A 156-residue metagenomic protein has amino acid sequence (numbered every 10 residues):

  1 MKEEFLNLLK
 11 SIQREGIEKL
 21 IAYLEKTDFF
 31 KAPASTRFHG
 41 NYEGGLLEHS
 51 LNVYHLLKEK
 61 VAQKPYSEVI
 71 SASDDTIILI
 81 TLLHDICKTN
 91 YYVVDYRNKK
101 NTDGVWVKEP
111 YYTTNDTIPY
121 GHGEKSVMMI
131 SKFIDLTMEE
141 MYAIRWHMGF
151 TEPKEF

Functional and structural regions predicted by a protein language model:
M1-A32: Non-catalytic interface/linker regions that flank or bridge core catalytic/transmembrane domains
E4, G16-L20, H49, S73 (+2 more regions): Residue-level detector of well-ordered alpha-helical segments, enriched for hydrophobic/aromatic packing positions
L6, Y54, K58, A62 (+1 more regions): Amphipathic alpha-helical segments within well-ordered protein domains
Y23, T27-A32, K60, T89-V93 (+2 more regions): A short secondary-structure junction motif
K26-H49, P110-T113: Active-site flanking loop/helix segments enriched in acidic
F38, Y66-F156: Divalent metal-dependent catalytic cores for phosphoryl transfer on phosphate-bearing substrates
G40-T76: Alpha-helical phosphate/pyrophosphate-handling elements in metalloenzyme active cores
